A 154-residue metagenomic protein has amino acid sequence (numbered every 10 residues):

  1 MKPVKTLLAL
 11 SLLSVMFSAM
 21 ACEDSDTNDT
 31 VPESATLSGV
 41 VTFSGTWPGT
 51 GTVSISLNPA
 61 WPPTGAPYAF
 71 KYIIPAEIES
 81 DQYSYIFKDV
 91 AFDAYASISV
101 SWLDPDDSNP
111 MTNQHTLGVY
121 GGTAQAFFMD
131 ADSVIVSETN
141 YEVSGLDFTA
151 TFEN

Functional and structural regions predicted by a protein language model:
P3-T6, S14-V40: Bacterial Sec-dependent N-terminal signal peptides
V40-T50: Structural motif
T42, S54-A60, I98-D104: Predominantly extracellular/luminal cell-surface or secreted proteins
S54-I74: Short amphipathic beta-strand segments in non-cytosolic proteins
E77-S84: Short, solvent-exposed loop/turn segments in extracellular or other extracytoplasmic domains
S84-A96, V100-P105: Short Pro-Gly-centered beta-turn/loop motif in secreted/extracellular proteins
D104-L146: Structured interaction patches on ligand/partner-binding surfaces of diverse proteins
D147-N154: Conserved "repeat-terminator" motif of extracellular CCP/Sushi domains
